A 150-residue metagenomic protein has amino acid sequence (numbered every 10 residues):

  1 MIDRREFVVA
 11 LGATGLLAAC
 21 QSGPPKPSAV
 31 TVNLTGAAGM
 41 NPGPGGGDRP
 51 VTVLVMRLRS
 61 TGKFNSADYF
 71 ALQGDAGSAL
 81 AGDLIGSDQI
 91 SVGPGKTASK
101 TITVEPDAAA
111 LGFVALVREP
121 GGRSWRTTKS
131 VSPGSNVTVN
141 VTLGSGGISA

Functional and structural regions predicted by a protein language model:
M1-I2: Secretory targeting signals
E6-Q21: N-terminal export signals
C20-N33: Bacterial Sec signal peptide processing site at the extreme N-terminus
G36-A71: Post-signal-peptide N-terminal segment of Sec-exported extracytoplasmic proteins
A37-G39, K129-A150: Extracellular beta-sheet/turn segments enriched in Thr/Pro/Gly and aliphatic residues
A67, A71-V104: Tryptophan-paired
A108-R118: A short, solvent-exposed beta-strand micro-motif common in secreted/extracellular proteins
R118-S124: Short acidic/polar inter-strand loop motif in beta-rich domains
